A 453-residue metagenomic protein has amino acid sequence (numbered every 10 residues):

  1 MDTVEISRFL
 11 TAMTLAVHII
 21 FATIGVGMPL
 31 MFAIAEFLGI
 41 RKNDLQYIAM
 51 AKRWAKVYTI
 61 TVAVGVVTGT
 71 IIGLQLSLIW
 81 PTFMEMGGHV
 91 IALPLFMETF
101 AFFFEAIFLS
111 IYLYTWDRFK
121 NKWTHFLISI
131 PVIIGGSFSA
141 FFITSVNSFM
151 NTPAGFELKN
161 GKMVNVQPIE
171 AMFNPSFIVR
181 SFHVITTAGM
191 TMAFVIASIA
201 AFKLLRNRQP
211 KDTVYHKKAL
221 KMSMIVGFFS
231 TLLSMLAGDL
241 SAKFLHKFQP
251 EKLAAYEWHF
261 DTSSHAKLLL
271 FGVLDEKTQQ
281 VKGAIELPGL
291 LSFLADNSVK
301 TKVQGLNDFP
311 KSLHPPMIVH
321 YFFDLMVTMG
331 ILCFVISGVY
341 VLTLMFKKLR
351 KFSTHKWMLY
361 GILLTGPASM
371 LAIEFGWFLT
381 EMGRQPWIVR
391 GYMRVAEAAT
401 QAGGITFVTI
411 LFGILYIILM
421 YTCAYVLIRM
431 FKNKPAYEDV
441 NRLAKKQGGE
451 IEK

Functional and structural regions predicted by a protein language model:
M1-K453: Polytopic transmembrane helical bundles with strong interfacial aromatic enrichment
